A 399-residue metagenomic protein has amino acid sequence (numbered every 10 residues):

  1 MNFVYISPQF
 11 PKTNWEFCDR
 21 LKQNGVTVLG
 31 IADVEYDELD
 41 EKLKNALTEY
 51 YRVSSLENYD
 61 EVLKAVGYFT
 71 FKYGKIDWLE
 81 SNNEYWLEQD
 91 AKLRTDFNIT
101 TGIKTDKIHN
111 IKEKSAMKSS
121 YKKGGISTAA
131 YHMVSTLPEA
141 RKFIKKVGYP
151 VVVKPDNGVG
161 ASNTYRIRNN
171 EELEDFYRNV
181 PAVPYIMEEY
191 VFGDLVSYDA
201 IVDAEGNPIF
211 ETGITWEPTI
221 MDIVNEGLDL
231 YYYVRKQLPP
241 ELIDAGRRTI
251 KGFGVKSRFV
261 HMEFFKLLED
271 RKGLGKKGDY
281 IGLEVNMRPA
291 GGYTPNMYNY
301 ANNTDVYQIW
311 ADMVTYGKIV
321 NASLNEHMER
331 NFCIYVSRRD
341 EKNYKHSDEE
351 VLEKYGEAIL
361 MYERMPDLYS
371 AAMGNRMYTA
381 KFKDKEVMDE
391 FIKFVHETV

Functional and structural regions predicted by a protein language model:
M1-D106, E329, K383-E397: ATP-binding N-terminal substructure of ATP-dependent carboxylate-amine bond-forming enzymes
Y50-E57, H132-T136, Y165-R168: Short acidic-hydrophobic, aromatic-tinged amphipathic segments that line or gate anion-handling sites
E61, E139-F143, E172: Short acidic active-site motifs
F69-I76, K145-V147, V180-A182: Glycine-rich phosphate-binding loop signature in dinucleotide/nucleotide-binding domains
R94-N163: A conserved helix-loop-beta module that forms one wall/lid of the active-site cleft in ATP-utilizing catalytic domains
S127-A129, P150-V153, S162-S197, T219-L230 (+3 more regions): Conserved ATP-binding module of the ATP-grasp superfamily
E189-V255, F259, K266-D270, L274-K277 (+3 more regions): ATP-dependent carboxylate/phosphate-activation module, predominantly the ATP-grasp catalytic core and closely related
A311-V399: Peripheral (often C-terminal) accessory segments that flank ATP-dependent C-N-forming ligase machineries
